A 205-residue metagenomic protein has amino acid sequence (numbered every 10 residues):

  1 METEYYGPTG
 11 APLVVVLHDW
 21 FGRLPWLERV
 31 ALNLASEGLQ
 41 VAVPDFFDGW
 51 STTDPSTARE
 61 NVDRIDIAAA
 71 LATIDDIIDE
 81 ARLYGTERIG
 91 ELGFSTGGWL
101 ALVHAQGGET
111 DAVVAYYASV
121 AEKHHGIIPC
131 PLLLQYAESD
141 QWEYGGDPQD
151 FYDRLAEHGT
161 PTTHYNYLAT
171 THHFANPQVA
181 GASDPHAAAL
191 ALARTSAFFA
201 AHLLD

Functional and structural regions predicted by a protein language model:
M1-Y84, F174-Q178: Serine-hydrolase catalytic machinery in alpha/beta-hydrolase-like enzymes
I78-P129: Primarily recognizes the serine-hydrolase "nucleophile elbow" in alpha/beta-hydrolase and SGNH/GDSL folds
A121-C130, D140, F199, L204: Conserved serine/cysteine hydrolase catalytic core
I127-L132, H158-P161: Short, proline-enriched alpha-helix->beta-strand connector loops that line the catalytic pocket of alpha/beta-hydrolase
L134-Y136: Short beta-strand/loop motif that positions the catalytic acidic residue of the alpha/beta-hydrolase fold
E138-Q141, Y152, T170-T171, V179-A180: Acidic beta-to-alpha connecting loop that harbors the catalytic carboxylate
Q141-D147: Conserved alpha/beta-hydrolase "acid-adjacent" motif
H158-D205: C-terminal catalytic histidine-bearing segment of alpha/beta-hydrolase fold enzymes
